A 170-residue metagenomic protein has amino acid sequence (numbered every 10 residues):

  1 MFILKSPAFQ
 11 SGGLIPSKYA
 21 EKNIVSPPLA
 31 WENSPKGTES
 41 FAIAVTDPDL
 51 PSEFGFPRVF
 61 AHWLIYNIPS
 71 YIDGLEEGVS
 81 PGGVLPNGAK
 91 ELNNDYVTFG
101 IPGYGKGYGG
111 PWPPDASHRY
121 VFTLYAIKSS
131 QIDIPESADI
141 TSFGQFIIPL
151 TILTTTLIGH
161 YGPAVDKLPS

Functional and structural regions predicted by a protein language model:
M1-S170: N-terminus-centered regions that define maturation/targeting leaders and the start of the first functional domain
